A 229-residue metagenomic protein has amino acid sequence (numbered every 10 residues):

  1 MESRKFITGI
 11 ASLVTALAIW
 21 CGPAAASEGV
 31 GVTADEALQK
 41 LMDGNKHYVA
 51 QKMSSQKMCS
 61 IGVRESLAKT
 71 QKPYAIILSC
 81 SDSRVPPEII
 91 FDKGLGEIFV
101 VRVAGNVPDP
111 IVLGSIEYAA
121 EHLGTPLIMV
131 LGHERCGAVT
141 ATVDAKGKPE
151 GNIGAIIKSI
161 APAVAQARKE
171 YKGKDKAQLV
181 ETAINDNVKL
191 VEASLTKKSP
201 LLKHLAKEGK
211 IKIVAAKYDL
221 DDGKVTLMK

Functional and structural regions predicted by a protein language model:
S3-T8: N-terminal export leaders
A11-G22: Bacterial N-terminal signal peptides
A25-T70, L95-G96, G105-L123, T140-K229: Divalent-metal-activated hydrolytic enzyme cores
Q71-I76, D82-E88: Active-site alpha/beta core segments
S79-R84, A104-V107, H133-E134: Short glycine-enriched loops at secondary-structure junctions
R84-V101: Catalytic core of membrane glycerolipid acyltransferases/transacylases, capturing the structured, soluble-facing
V130: Conserved functional hotspot residues or short segments at active or partner-binding sites across diverse domains
